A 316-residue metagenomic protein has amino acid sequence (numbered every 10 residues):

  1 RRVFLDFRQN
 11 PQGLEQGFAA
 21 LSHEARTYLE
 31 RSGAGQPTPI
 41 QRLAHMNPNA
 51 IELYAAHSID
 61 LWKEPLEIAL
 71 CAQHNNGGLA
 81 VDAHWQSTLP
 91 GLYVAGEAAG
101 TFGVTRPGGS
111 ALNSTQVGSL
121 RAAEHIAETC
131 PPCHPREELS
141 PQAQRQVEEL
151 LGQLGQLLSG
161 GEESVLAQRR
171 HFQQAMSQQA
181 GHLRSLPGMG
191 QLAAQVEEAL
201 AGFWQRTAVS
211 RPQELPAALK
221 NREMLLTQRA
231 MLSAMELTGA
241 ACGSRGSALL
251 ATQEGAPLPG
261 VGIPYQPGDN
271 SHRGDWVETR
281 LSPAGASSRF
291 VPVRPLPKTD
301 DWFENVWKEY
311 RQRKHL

Functional and structural regions predicted by a protein language model:
R1-R106, H182-L316: Mobile, glycine/GP-rich and aromatic-enriched active-site lid/loop segments adjacent to catalytic centers
L53-H57, A95, R121-T129, L150-L157 (+1 more regions): Generic, well-ordered alpha-helical scaffold segments in large soluble proteins
C71, G109-S110, P132: Alpha-helix termini
N75-L79, V117-L120, Q144: Short alpha-helical interface elements
T101-I126: A conserved FAD-binding loop/helix module that cradles the flavin
P131-Q213: Long, amphipathic alpha-helical stalk/connector segments used for oligomerization, subunit docking, or mechanical
